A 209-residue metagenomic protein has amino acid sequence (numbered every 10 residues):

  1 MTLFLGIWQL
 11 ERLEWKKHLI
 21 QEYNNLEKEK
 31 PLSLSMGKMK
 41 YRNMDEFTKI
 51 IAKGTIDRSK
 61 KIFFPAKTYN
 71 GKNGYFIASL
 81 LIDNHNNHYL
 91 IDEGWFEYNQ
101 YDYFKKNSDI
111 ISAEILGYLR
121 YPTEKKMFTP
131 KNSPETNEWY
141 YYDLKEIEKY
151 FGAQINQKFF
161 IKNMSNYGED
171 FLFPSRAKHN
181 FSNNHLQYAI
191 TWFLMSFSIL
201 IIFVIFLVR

Functional and structural regions predicted by a protein language model:
M1-G37, T48-R209: Surface-exposed, charge/polar-rich loops and edge strands
M39-Y41: Juxtamembrane extramembrane loops of integral membrane proteins
